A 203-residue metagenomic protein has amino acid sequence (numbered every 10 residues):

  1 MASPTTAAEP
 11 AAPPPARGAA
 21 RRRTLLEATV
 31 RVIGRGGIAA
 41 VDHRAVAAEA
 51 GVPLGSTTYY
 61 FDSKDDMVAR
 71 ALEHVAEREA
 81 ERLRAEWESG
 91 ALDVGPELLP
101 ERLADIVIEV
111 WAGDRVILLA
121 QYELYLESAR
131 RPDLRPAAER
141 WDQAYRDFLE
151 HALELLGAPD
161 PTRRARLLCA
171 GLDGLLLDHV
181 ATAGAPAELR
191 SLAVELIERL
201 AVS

Functional and structural regions predicted by a protein language model:
M1-A20: N-terminal intrinsically disordered/low-complexity leader segments
P10-P13, G36, L54-S56, E86: Anionic, Ser/Thr-rich low-complexity intrinsically disordered regions
G18, L72, A76, A138-Q143: Amphipathic, non-transmembrane alpha-helical scaffold segments
R21-V30, V46, A71-V75, E79 (+1 more regions): Generic hydrophobic, amphipathic alpha-helix propensity
T24, R31-R70: Helix-turn-helix
A80-E81, A85, A112-Y122, A129-L156 (+2 more regions): Amphipathic alpha-helical packing segments from all-alpha helical-bundle domains
R84-L118, A165-L168, R190: Hydrophobic alpha-helical connector segments
R135, E139, E154-S203: Hydrophobic/aromatic-rich alpha-helical bundle segments in the mid-to-C-terminal region
